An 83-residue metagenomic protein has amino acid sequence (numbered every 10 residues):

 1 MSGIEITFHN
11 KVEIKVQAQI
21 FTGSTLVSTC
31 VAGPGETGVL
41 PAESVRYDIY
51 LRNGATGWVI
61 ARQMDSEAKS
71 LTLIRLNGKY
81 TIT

Functional and structural regions predicted by a protein language model:
M1-T83: Intrinsically disordered, low-complexity segments enriched in small/polar residues
